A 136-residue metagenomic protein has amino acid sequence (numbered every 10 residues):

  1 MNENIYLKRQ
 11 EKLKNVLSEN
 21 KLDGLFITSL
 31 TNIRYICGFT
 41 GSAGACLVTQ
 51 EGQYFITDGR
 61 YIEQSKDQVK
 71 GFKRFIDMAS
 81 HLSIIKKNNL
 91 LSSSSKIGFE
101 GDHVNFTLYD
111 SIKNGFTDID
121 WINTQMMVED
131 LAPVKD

Functional and structural regions predicted by a protein language model:
N2-N88: N-terminal accessory/capping or targeting/presequence segment of soluble
N4-K8, H81-D136: Flexible, acidic/His-enriched mid-domain "rim/lid" segments that flank
